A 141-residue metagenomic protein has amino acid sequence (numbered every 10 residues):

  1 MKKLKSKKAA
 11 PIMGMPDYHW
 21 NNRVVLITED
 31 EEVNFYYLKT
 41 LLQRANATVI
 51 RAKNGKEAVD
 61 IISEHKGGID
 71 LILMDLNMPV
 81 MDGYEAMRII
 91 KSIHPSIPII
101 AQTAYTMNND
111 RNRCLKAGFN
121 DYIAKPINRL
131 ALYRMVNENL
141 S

Functional and structural regions predicted by a protein language model:
M1-L26, S63: Disordered, acidic interdomain junction associated with two-component signaling
E29: Conserved acidic carboxylate
E32-R51, K56, S92: Two-component/phosphorelay signaling modules centered on CheY-like receiver
K66-L73: Active-site beta3 strand of CheY-like receiver
M78: Receiver (REC) domain active-site loop signature in two-component systems and cognate sites in sensor histidine kinases
I127-V136: C-terminal output helix
